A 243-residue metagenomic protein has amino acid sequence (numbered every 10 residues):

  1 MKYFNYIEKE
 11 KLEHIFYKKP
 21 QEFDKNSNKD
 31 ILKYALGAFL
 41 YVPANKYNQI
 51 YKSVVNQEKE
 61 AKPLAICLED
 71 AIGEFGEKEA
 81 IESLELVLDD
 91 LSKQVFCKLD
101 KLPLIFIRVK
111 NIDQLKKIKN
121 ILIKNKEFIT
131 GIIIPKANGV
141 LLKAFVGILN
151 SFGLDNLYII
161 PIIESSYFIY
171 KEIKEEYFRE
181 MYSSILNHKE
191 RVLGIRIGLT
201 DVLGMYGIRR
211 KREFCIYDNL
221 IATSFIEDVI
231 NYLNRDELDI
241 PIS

Functional and structural regions predicted by a protein language model:
M1-S243: Expand to "…catalyze enediolate/carbanion chemistry for C-C bond making/breaking, isomerization, decarboxylation
